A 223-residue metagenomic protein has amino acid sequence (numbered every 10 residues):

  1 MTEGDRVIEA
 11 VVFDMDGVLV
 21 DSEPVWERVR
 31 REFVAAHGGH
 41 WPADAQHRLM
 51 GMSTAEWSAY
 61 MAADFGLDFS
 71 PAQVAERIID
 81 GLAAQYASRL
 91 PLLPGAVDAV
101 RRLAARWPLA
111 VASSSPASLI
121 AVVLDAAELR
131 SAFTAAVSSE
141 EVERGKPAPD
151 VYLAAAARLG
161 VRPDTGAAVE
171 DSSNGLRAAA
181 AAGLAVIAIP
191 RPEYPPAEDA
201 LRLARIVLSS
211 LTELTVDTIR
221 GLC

Functional and structural regions predicted by a protein language model:
M1-E9, R101, A117-C223: Asp-based, Mg2+/Mn2+-dependent phosphohydrolase catalytic module
T2-H47: Active-site neighborhood of HAD-like aspartate-dependent phosphohydrolases
V7, A84-V111, A117-A121: Short, acidic loop-to-helix structural element flanking the phosphoryl-transfer center in phosphate-processing enzymes
V18, S113-S115, P190: Conserved phosphate-coupling serine/threonine residues in phosphotransfer and NTP-handling enzymes
L19, L92, L109-A112, R144 (+1 more regions): Conserved SAM-binding loop
R31-V34, S53-D68, V123, A156: Helix-loop "lid/cap" segments that line or gate small-molecule binding pockets
G39-W41, L67, L129, G160-V161: Helix N-cap/coil-helix junction residues
H40-W41, Y60-D98: Metal-dependent phosphoesterase signature
